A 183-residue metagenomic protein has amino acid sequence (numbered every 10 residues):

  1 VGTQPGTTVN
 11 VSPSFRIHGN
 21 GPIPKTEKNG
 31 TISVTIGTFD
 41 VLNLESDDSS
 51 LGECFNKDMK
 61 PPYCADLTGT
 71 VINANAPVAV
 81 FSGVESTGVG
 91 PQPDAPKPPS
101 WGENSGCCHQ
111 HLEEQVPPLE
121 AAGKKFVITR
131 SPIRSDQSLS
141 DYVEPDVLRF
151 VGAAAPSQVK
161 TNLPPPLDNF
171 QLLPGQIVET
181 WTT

Functional and structural regions predicted by a protein language model:
V1-T183: Extracellular lectin-like interaction modules
